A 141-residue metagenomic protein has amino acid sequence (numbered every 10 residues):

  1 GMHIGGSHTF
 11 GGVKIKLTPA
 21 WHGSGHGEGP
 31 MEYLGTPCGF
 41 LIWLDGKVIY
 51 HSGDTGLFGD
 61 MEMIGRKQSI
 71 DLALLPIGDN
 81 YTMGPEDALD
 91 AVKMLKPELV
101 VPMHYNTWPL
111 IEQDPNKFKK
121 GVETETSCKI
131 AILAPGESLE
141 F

Functional and structural regions predicted by a protein language model:
G1-R66, A134-F141: Core dinuclear metal-dependent hydrolase active-site scaffold
G1-S7, D87-F141: Binuclear metal-ion centers of metallo-dependent hydrolases, dominated by the metallo-beta-lactamase
C38-E98, M103-L110: Metallo-beta-lactamase
